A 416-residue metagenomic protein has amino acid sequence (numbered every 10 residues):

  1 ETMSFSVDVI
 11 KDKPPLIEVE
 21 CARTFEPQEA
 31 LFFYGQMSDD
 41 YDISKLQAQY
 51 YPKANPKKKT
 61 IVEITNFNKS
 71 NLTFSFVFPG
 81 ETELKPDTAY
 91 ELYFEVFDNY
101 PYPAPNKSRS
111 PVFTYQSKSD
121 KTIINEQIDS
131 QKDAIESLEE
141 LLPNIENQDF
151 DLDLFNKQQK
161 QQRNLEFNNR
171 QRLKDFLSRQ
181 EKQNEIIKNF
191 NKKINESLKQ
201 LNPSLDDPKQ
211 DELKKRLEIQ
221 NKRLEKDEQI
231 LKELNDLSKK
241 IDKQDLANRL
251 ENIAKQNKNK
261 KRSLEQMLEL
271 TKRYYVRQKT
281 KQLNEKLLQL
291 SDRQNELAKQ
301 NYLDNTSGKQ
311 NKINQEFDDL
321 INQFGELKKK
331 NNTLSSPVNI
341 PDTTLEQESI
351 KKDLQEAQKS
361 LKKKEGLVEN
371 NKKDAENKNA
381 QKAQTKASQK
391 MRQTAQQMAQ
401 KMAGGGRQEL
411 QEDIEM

Functional and structural regions predicted by a protein language model:
E1-M416: Extracytoplasmic/secretory ectodomains and luminal regions
